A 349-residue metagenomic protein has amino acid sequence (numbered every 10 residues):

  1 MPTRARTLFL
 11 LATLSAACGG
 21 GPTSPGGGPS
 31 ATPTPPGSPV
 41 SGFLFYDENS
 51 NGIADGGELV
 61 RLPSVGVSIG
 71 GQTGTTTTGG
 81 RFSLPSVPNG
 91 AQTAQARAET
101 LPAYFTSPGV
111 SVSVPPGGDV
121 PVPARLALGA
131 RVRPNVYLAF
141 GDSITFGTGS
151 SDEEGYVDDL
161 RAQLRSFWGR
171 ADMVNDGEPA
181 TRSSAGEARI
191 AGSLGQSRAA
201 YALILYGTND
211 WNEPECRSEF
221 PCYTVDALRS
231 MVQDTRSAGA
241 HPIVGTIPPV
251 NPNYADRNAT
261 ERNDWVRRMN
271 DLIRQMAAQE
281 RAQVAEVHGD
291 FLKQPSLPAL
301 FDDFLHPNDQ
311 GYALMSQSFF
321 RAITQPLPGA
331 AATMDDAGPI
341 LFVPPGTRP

Functional and structural regions predicted by a protein language model:
V40-Y46, G80: A short, amphipathic beta-strand motif
I53-A54, R61, S68-R81: Short, acidic Ser/Thr/Gly-rich low-complexity loop/linker segments typical of extracellular and cell-surface proteins
P88-A103: A short, solvent-exposed beta-strand micro-motif common in secreted/extracellular proteins
E99-P123: Structured interaction patches on ligand/partner-binding surfaces of diverse proteins
L126-G177, A191-R198: Serine-esterase "nucleophile elbow" of acetyl-processing enzymes
L160, S184-V225, P248-V250: Oxyanion-hole/transition-state-stabilizing segment in secreted/luminal serine hydrolases and related acyltransferases
L205-N209, V232-R267: Active-site segments of SGNH/GDSL-like serine hydrolases that catalyze O-acetyl group transfer/hydrolysis on lipids
P249-P349: Catalytic His-Asp segment of secreted/periplasmic serine-dependent ester chemistry enzymes
